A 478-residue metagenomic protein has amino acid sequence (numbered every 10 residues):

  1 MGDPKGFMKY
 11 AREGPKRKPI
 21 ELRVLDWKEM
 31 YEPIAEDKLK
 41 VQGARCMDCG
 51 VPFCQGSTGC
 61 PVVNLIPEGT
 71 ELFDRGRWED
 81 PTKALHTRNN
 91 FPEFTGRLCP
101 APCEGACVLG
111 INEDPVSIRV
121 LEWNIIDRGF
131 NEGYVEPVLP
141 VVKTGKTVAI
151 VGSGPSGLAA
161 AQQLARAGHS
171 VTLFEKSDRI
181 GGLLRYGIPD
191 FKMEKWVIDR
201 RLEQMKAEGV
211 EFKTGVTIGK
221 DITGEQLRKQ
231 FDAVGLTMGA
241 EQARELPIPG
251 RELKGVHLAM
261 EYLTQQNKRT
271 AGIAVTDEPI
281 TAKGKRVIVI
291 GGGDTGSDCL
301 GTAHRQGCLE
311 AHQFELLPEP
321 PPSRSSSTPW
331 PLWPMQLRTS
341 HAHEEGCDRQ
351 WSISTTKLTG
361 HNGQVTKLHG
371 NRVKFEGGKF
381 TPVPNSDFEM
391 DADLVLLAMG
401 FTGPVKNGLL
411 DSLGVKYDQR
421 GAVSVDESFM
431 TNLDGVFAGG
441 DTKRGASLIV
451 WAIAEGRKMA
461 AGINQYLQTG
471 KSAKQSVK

Functional and structural regions predicted by a protein language model:
P4, E13, K18-D37, Q42-R45 (+2 more regions): C-terminal catalytic lobe of FAD-dependent flavoproteins
K5-E32, A44, V63-R75, T82-L85 (+11 more regions): Beta1-alpha1 glycine-rich phosphate/pyrophosphate-binding loop at the start of Rossmann-like nucleotide-binding domains
R23-Q42, N64-R97, A101, N112-V142 (+1 more regions): Ferredoxin-type iron-sulfur electron-transfer modules in oxidoreductases and energy-metabolism complexes
C46-C60, T95-C99, C103, C107: Short cysteine clusters
V142-K143, T147-V151, D199-I248, T356-G370 (+3 more regions): Feature captures the FAD/FMN-dependent oxidoreductase FAD-binding
K143-S156, A282-G293: Beta1/beta-strand and adjacent pyrophosphate-binding region of the FAD-binding site in flavoprotein oxidoreductases
E252-G284, E376-A446: FAD-site-proximal beta/loop scaffold in flavoenzymes
G296-L300, T442-L467: A conserved FAD-binding loop/helix module that cradles the flavin
